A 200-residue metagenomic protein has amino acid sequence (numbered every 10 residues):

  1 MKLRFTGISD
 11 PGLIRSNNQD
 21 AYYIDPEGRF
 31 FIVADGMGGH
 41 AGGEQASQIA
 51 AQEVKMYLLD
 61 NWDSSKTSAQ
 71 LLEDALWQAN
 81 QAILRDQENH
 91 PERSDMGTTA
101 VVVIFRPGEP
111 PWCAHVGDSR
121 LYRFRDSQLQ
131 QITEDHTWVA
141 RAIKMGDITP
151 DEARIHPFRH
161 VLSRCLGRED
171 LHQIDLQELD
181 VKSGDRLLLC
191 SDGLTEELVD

Functional and structural regions predicted by a protein language model:
M1-D200: PP2C/PPM-type serine/threonine phosphatase catalytic domain
